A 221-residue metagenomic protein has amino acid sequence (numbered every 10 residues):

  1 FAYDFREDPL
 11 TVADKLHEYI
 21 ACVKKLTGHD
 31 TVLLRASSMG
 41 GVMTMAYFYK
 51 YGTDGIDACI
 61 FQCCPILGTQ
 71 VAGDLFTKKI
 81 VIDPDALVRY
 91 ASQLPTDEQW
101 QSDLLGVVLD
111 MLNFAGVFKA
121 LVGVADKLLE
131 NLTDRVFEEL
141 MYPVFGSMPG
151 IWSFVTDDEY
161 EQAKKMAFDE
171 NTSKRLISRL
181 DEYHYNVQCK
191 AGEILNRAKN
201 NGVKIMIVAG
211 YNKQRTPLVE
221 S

Functional and structural regions predicted by a protein language model:
F1-D30: Active-site catalytic motif of lipid deacylating hydrolases and related acyltransferases
F1-D4, C59, I205-I207: Conserved beta-strand scaffold positions in the cores of enzyme catalytic domains, especially in NTP/NDP-utilizing
G28-V32, G202-K204: Short coil/turn segments at beta-strand junctions that form active-site/ligand-binding loops
L34-R35, C59: Conserved alpha/beta-hydrolase fold motif
R35-G40, T44: Gly/Ala-rich beta-loop-alpha elbow adjacent to hydrolase catalytic centers
M45-Y51: Active-site signature of alpha/beta-hydrolase-fold catalytic machinery across serine- and Asp/Cys-nucleophile hydrolases
Y49, C64-S221: Helical cap/lid subdomain of alpha/beta-hydrolase-fold lipid enzymes that gates access to the catalytic pocket
